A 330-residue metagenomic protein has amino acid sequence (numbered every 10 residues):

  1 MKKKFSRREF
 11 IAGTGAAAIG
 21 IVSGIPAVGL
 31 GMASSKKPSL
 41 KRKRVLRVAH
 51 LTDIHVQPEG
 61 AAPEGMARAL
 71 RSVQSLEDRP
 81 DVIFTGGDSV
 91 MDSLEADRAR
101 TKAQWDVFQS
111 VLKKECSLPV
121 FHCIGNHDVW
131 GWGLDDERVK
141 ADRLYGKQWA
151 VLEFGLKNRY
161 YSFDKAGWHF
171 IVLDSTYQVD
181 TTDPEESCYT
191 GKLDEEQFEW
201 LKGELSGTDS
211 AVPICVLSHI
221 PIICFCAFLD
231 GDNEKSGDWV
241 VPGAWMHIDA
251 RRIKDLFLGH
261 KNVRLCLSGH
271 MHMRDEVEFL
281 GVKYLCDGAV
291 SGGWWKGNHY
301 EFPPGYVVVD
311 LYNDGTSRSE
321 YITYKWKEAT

Functional and structural regions predicted by a protein language model:
M1-I19: N-terminal secretory signal peptides and thylakoid transit peptides that target proteins across membranes
G13, G29-K102: N-terminal active-site segment of His-dependent metallophosphoesterases
L40, E95-P213, S236-V240, R252-L265 (+1 more regions): Extended active-site neighborhood of metal-dependent phosphoesterases/phosphodiesterases
V48-H50, F84-T85, H122, V216 (+1 more regions): Residue-level marker for buried hydrophobic side chains located in beta-strands that build the well-ordered beta-sheet
D53, G87-D88, G125-N126, H219 (+1 more regions): Active-site glycine-centered loops adjacent to acidic/histidine catalytic or metal-binding residues that shape
E185, I222-D238: Active-site His/acidic residue clusters
T208-C226: Short acidic, glycine-rich surface-loop motifs adjacent to enzyme active sites
E320-T330: Short, solvent-exposed aromatic-acidic interface loops
